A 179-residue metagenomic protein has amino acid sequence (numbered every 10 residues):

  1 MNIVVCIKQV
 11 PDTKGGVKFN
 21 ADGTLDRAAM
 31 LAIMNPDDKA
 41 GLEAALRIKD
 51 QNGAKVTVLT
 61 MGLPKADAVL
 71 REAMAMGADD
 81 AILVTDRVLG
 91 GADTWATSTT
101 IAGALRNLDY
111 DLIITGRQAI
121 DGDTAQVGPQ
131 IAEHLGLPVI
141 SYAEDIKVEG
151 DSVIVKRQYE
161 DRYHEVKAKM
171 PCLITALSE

Functional and structural regions predicted by a protein language model:
M1-E179: N-terminal glycine-rich FAD/FM-binding segment characteristic of electron-transfer flavoproteins
